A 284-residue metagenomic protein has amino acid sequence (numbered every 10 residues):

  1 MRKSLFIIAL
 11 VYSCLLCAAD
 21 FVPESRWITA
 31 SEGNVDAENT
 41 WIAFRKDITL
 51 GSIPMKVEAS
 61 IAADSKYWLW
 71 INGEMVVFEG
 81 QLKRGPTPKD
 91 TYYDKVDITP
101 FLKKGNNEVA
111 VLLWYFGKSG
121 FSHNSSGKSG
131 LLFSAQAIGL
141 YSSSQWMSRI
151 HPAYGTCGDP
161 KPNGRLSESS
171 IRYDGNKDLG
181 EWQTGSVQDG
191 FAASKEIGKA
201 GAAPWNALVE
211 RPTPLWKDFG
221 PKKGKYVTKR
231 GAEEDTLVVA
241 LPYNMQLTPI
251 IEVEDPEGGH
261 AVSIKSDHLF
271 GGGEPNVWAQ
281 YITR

Functional and structural regions predicted by a protein language model:
M1-S4: Positively charged n-region of N-terminal signal peptides that target proteins for export
F6-L10: Sec-dependent N-terminal signal peptides
S13-C14: N-terminal signal peptide c-region/cleavage motif recognized by signal peptidases
D20-R284: Extracellular/oxidizing-compartment recognition motifs
